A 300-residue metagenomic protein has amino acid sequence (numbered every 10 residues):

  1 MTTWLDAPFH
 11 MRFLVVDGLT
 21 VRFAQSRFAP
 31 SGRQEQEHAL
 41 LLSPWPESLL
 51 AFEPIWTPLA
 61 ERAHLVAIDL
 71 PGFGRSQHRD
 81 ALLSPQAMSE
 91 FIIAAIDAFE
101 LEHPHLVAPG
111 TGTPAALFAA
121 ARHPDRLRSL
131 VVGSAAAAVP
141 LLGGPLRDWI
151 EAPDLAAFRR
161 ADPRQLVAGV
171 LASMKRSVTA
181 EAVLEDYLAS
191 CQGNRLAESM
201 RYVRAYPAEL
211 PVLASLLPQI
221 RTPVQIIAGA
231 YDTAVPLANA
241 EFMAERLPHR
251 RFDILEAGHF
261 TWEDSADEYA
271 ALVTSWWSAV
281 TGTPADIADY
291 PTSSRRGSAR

Functional and structural regions predicted by a protein language model:
L14, A24-R27, A67-A108, A271-T274: Active-site loop/oxyanion-hole signature of alpha/beta-hydrolase fold enzymes
L19, S26-R75: Conserved HGGG/HGGXW glycine-rich cap/lid loop of the alpha/beta-hydrolase fold
L40-P44, P109, A228: The conserved beta1-alpha1 loop
A108, G112, A116: Gly/Ala-rich beta-loop-alpha elbow adjacent to hydrolase catalytic centers
A121, L127-R159: Flexible "cap/lid" loop of the alpha/beta hydrolase fold
L141-G144, R160-Q219: Conserved alpha/beta-hydrolase catalytic His-Asp/Glu region
L196-E245, L255-E256: Conserved serine/cysteine hydrolase catalytic core
H249-R300: Catalytic active-site module of serine/aspartate enzymes centered on a nucleophile-bearing elbow/loop
